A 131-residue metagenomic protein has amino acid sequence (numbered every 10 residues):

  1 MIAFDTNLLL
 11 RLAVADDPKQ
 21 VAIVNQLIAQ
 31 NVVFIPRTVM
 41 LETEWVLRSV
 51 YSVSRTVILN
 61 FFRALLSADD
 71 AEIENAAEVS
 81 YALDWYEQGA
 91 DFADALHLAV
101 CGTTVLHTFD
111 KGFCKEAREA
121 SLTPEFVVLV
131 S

Functional and structural regions predicted by a protein language model:
M1, A99-S131: Acidic, PIN/NYN-like endoribonuclease modules and their adjacent C-terminal/linker elements
M1-I35, V50-V57, A68, S121 (+2 more regions): Short, well-structured N-terminal submotif of metal-dependent ribonuclease cores
T6, A76, F92-L98: Conserved glycosyltransferase catalytic-site signature
L8, E42-V46, F61-A64, Y81: A general alpha-helix detector
V24-N31, A82-Y86, L96-T103: Alpha-helix C-terminal capping segments
R37, F61-E87: Acidic catalytic patch
V39, E78, H97, G112-F113: Alpha-helix capping/helix-boundary segments
